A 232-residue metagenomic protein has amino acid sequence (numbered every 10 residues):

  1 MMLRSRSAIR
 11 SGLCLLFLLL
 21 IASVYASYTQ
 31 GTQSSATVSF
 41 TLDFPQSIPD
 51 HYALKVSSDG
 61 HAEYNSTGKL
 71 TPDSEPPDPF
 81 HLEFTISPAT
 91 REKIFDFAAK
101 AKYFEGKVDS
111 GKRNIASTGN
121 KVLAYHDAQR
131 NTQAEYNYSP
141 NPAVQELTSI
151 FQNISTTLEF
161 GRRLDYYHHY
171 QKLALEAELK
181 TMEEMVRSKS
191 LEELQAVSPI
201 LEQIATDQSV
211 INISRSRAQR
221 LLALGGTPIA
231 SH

Functional and structural regions predicted by a protein language model:
M2-C14: Bacterial N-terminal signal peptides that target proteins for export
R6, Y25-Q46, K107-H232: Short, well-ordered, aromatic-rich surface patches in folded extracellular/luminal domains
G12-S23: Bacterial N-terminal signal peptides
F40, P49, P77-H81, Y103-D109: N-terminal post-signal-peptidase region of extra-cytosolic proteins
D43, I48-E75: N-terminal secretory signal peptides
S58, T85-K93, Y125-N131: A short, structured loop/turn motif at beta-sheet edges
E63-L82, K180-E183, P199-I200: Acidic/histidine-rich, surface-exposed loop or edge segments in extracytoplasmic proteins
P88-G111: Charged, amphipathic alpha-helical segments
